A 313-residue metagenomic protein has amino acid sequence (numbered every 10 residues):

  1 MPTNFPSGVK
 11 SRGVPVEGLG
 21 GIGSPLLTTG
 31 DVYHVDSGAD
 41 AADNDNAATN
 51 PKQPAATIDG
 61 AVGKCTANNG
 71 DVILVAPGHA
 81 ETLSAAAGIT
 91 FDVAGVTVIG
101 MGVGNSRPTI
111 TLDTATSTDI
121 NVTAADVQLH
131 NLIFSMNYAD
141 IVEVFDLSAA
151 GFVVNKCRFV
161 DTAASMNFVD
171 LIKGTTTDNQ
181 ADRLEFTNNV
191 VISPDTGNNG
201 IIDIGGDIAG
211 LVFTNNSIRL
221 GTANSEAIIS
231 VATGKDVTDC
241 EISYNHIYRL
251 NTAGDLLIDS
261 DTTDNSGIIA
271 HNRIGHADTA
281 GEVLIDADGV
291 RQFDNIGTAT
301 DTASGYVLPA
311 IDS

Functional and structural regions predicted by a protein language model:
P2-G60, P77, Q292, I296-T302 (+1 more regions): Right-handed parallel beta-helix/beta-solenoid
P2-P15, E241-S313: Predominantly polar beta-repeat domains that present long G/T/S/D/N-rich surfaces used to bind, process, or adhere
Y33-G38, A56-L83, V96-G102: Glycine-rich repeat segments that build the extracellular carbohydrate-interaction surface of secreted and virion
D59-A67, E81-V93, I110, S117-T123 (+5 more regions): Short, T/G/N/S-enriched strand-turn elements that build extracellular solenoid repeat scaffolds
T82-L83, A94-I141, T162-A163, P194-D195: Right-handed parallel beta-helix/beta-spiral solenoid domain characteristic of secreted/periplasmic
V93, A124-A125, L129, A149 (+14 more regions): Parallel beta-helix/beta-solenoid
N105, M136, D161, M166 (+10 more regions): Residues in short coils/turns that link rungs of repeat/solenoid architectures in beta-rich domains
